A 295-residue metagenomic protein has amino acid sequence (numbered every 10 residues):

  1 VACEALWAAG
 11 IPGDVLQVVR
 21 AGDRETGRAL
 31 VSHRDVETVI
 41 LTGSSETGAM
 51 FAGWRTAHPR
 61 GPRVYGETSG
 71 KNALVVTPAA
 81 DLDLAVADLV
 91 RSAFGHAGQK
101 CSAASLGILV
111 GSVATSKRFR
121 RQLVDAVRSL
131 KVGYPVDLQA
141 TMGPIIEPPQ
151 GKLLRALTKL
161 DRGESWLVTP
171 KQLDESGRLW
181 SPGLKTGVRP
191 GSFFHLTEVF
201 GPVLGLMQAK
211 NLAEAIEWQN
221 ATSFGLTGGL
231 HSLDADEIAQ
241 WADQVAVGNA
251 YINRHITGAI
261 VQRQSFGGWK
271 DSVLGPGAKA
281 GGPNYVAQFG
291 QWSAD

Functional and structural regions predicted by a protein language model:
V1-G27, P59: PLP-dependent aminotransferase-like
A5-I11, S32, T38, E46-R189 (+3 more regions): ALDH superfamily catalytic-core signature
V15-T47: Active-site phosphate-binding strand-loop segment of PLP-dependent enzymes
V18-G22, V76, L206-K210: Short acidic-hydrophobic, aromatic-tinged amphipathic segments that line or gate anion-handling sites
V19-G22, T42, V110, S232 (+1 more regions): Conserved residues at the C-terminal ends of beta-strands
G22-T26, G70, K210-L212: Short helix-initiation/N-cap motifs at beta->coil->alpha
L153, P170-T186, L212-D295: C-terminal core of ALDH-fold dehydrogenases
P202: Glycine-rich nucleotide-phosphate-binding loops and adjacent flexible coil segments
